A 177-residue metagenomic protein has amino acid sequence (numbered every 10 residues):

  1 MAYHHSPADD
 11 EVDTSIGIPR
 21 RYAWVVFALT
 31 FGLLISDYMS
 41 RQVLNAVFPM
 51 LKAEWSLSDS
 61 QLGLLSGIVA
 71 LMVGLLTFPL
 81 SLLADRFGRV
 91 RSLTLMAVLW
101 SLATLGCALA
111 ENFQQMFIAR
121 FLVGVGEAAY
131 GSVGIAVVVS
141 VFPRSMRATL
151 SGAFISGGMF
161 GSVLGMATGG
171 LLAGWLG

Functional and structural regions predicted by a protein language model:
A2-M39: Cytosolic juxtamembrane N-terminal segment immediately preceding the first transmembrane helix of multi-pass
V25-D59: Extracytoplasmic
Q42, A70-F78, A128, S162-V163: Residue-level signature of mid-helix packing/kink "hotspots" within the transmembrane helices of 12-pass Major
S56, G88, L109-Q115, P143 (+1 more regions): Helix-breaking motifs and short loop linkers at transmembrane-helix boundaries and internal kinks in secondary membrane
L75-F113: Conserved MFS/SLC helix-loop-helix module at the cytosolic interface between two early adjacent transmembrane helices
A119-G158: Cytoplasmic helix-loop-helix junction between adjacent transmembrane helices in 12-TM secondary transporters
G157-G177: Helix-loop-helix hairpin linking two adjacent transmembrane segments in secondary transporters
